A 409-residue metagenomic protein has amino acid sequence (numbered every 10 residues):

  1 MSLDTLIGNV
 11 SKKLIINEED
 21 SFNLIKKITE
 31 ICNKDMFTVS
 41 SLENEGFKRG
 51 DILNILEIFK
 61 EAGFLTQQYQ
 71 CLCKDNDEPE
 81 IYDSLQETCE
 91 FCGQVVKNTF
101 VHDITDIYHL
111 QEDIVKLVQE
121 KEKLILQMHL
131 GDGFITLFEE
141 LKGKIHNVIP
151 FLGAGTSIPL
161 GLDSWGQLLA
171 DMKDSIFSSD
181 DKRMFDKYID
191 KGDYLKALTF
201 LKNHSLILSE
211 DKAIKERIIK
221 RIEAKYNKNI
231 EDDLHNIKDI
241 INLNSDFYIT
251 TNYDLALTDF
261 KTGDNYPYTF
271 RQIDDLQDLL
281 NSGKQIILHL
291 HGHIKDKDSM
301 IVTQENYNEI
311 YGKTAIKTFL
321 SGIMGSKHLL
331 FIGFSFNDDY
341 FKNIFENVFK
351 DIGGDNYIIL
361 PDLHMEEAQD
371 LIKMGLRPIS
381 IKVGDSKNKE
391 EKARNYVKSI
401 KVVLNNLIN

Functional and structural regions predicted by a protein language model:
D4-F22, C32-D35, E61-A62, C89-V95 (+10 more regions): SIR2/sirtuin-family catalytic core signature
T5-D77: A broadly conserved sequence feature marking short terminus-proximal activation segments in nucleic acid-centric
G63-K123: Cys/His-rich short segments
I125-I145, I158, S209-D278: Active-site periphery "cap/insert" segments of enzyme catalytic domains
F151-F200, K261-T269: Adenosine ribonucleotide-centric catalytic and binding domains
A154-G155, Y253, G292, F334: Active-site metal-binding loops of divalent metal-dependent hydrolases
D232, E305-T318: Active-site glycine-rich loop that binds ribose-phosphate moieties when present
N281, Q285-I294, M300: Class I SAM-dependent methyltransferase SAM-binding "motif I" and its flanking Rossmann-like core
